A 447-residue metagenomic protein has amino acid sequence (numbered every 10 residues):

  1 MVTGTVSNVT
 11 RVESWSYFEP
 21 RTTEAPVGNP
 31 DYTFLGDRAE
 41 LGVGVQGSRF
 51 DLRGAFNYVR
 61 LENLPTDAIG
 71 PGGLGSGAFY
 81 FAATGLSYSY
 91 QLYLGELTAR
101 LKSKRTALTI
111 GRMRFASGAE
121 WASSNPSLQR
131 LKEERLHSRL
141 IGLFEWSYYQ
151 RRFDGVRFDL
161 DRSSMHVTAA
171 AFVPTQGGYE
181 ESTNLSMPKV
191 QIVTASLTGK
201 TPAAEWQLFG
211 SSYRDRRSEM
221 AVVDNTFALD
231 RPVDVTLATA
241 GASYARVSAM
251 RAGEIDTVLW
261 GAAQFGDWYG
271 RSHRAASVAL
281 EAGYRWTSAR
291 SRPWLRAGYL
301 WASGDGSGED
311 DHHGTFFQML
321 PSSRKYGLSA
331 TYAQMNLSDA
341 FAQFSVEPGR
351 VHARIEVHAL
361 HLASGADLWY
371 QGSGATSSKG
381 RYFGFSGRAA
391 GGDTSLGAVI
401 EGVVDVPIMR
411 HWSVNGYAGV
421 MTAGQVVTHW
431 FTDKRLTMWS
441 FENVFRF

Functional and structural regions predicted by a protein language model:
V2-T10, F50-G54, T106-L108, M165-A169 (+9 more regions): Transmembrane beta-strands of outer-membrane beta-barrel proteins
N8-S16, G47-R49, F56-E62, R112-A116 (+12 more regions): Transmembrane beta-strands of outer-membrane beta-barrel pores
V12-G36: Surface-exposed strand-loop-strand hairpins of Gram-negative outer-membrane beta-barrel proteins
D31-D37, Y90-G95, Q150-D154, D161 (+8 more regions): Residues that define the transmembrane beta-barrel architecture of outer-membrane proteins
F34-G177, T198-E205, A275-M319, T331: Outer membrane beta-barrel
A39-L41, L97-A99, V156, T194-L197 (+6 more regions): Membrane-embedded beta-strands of outer-membrane beta-barrel proteins, especially the hydrophobic/small aromatic
F50-L52, D161, M165-F172, L237-E281 (+3 more regions): Surface-exposed extracellular loop regions of Gram-negative outer-membrane beta-barrel proteins
D67-A83, A221-D230, W260-Q264, R271-A389: Extracellular/periplasmic loop regions
